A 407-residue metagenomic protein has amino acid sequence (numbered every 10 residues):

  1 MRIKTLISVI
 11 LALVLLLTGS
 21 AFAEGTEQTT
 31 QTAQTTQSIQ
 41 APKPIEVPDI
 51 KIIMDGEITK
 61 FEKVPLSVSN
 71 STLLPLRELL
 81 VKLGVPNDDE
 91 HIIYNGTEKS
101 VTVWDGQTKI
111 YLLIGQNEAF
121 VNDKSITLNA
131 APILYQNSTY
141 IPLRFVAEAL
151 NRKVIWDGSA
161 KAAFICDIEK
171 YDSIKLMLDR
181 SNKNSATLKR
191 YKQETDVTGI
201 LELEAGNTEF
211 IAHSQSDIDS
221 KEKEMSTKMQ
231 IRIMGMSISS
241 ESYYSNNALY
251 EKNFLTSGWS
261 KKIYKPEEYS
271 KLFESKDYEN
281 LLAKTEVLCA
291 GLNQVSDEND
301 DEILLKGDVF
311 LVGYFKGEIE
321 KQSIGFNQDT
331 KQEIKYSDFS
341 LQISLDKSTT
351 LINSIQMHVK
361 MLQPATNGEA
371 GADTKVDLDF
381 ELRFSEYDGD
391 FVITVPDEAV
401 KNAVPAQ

Functional and structural regions predicted by a protein language model:
M1-I7: Bacterial N-terminal signal peptides that target proteins for export
T5, G19-D196, S214-S216, S220-K221 (+10 more regions): Primary recognition of N-terminal secretory signal peptides and signal-anchoring hydrophobic helices
V9-T18: Bacterial N-terminal signal peptides
K170, D196-E204, R232-M236, N247-S257 (+2 more regions): Hydrophobic lipid-interacting interfaces of membrane-associated proteins
G199-E209, I231-S237, G313-E333, M361-D373: Flexible, membrane-facing loop/turn or short amphipathic-helix motifs that contact lipid bilayers or gate lipid-binding
E209-I218, T227-Q230, G235-S239, L249: Structured core of small recognition/catalytic domains
